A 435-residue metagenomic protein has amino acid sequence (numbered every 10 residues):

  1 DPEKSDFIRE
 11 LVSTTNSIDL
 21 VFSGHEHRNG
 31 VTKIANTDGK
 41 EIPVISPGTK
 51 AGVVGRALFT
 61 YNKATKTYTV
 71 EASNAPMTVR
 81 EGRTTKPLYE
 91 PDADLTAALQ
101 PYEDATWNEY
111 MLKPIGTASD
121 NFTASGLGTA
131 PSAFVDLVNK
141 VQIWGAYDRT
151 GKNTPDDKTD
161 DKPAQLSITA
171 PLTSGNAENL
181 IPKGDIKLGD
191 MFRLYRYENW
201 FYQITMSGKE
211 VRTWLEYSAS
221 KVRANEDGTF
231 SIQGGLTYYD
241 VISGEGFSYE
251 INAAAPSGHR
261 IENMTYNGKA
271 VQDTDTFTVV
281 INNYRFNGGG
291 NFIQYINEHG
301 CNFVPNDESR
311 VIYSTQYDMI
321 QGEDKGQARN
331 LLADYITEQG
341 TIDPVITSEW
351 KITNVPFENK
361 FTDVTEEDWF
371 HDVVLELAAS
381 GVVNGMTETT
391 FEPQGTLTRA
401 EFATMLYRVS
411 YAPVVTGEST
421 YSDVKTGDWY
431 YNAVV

Functional and structural regions predicted by a protein language model:
D1, D19-N29, I45-P47: Active-site neighborhood of phospho(di)ester-bond hydrolases with catalytic His/Asp-centered motifs
D1-L20, T129-A130: Active-site-proximal segments of metal-dependent phosphoesterases and phosphodiesterases across multiple
P2-I8, G30-T37: Metal-dependent catalytic neighborhoods of phosphoester/phosphodiester hydrolases
E3, A51, G126-F134, Y202-M206 (+3 more regions): Extracytoplasmic/periplasmic, Sec-exported soluble proteins
S5-R9, T15, V135-N139, G208-E216 (+6 more regions): Extracytoplasmic/secreted envelope proteins and their assembly/folding machinery, especially bacterial periplasmic
E10-N16, A35-G39, T60, V382: Short, surface-exposed basic-aromatic patches at helix termini and helix-loop junctions that form
T37-E41, G48-E358: Catalytic centers of hydrolytic enzymes
E358-H371, A379, N384-A403, Y407-V435: Feature responds to low-complexity, polar/acidic, surface-exposed segments characteristic of secreted/exported proteins
